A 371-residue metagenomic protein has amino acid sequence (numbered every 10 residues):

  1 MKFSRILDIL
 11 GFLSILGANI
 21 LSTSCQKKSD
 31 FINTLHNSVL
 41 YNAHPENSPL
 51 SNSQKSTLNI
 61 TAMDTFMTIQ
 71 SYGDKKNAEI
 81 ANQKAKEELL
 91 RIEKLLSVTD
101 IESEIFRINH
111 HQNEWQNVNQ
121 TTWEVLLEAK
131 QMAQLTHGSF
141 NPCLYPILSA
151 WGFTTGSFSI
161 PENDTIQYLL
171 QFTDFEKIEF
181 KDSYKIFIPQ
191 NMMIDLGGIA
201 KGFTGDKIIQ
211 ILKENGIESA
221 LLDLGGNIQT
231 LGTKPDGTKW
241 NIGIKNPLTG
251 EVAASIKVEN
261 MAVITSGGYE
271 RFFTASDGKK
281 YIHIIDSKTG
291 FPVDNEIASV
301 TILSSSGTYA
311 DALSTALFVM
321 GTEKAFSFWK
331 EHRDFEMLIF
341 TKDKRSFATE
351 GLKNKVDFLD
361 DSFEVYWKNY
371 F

Functional and structural regions predicted by a protein language model:
K2-G11, I15, N19-F371: Mature catalytic core of soluble alpha/beta enzymes
